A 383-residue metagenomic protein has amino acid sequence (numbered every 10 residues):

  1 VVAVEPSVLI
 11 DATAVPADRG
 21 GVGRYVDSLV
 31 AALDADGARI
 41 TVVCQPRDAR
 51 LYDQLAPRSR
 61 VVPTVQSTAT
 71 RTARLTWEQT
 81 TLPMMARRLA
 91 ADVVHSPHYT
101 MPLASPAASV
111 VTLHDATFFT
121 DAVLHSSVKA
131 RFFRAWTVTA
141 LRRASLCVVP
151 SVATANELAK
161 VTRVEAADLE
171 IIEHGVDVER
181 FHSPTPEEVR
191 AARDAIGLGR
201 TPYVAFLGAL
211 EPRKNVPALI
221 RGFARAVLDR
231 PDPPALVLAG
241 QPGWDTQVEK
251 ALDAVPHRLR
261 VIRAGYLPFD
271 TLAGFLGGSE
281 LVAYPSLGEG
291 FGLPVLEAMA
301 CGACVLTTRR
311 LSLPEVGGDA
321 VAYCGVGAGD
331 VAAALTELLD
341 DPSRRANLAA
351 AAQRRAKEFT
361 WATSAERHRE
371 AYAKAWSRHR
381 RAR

Functional and structural regions predicted by a protein language model:
V1-R383: Carbohydrate transferase catalytic cores enriched for Leloir-type hexosyltransferases
